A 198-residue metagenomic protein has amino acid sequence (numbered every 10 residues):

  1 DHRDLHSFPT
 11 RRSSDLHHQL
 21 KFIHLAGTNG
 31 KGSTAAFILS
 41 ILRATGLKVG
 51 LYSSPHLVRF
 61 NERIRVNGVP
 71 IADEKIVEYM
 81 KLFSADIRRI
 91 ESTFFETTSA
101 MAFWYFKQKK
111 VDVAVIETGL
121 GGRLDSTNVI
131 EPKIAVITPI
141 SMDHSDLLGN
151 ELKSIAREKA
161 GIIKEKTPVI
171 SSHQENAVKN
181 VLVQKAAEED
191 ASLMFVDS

Functional and structural regions predicted by a protein language model:
D1-H2, H6-S13: Short, small-residue-biased leader/transition segments that mark boundaries at the very start of proteins
L5, T34, F95, V178: Hydrophobic (often cysteine-bearing) scaffold residues that line and stabilize catalytic clefts of nucleotide/cofactor
R11-L57, I134-V136: Walker A (P-loop) phosphate-binding motif
D15-H18, A44-I130, D146-L148, N176: ATP-dependent carboxylate-amine ligase catalytic core
L25-T28, G32, V49, S99 (+4 more regions): Buried hydrophobic positions in well-ordered alpha/beta secondary-structure cores of metabolic enzymes
G27, F95, S171-Q174: Glycine- and other small-residue-rich loops at beta-strand/loop junctions that grip anionic moieties
I38, A102, L182: Aromatic/hydrophobic pocket-lining residues that form π-stacking "cages" and hydrophobic walls in ligand
K110-E117, P132-S198: Acidic, Mg2+-coordinating active-site environments of NTP-dependent enzymes
